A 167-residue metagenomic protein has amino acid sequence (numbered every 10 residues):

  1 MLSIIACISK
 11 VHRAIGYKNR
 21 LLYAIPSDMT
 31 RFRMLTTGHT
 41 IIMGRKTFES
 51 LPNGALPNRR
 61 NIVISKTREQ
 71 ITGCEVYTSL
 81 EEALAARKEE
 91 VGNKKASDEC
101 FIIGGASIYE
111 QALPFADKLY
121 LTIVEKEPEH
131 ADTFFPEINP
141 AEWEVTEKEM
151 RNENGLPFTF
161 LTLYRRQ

Functional and structural regions predicted by a protein language model:
M1-Q167: Enzymes that bind and transform nitrogen-containing heteroaromatic metabolites
